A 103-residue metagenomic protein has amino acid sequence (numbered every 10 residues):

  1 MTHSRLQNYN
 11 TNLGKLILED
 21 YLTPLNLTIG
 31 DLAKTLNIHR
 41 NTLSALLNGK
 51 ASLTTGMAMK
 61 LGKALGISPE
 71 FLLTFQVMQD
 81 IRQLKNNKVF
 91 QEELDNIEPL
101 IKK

Functional and structural regions predicted by a protein language model:
T2-L27, T74: A short, Lys/Arg-rich alpha-helix, primarily the initiator
P24, T35, A64: Residues within the alpha-helical elements of helix-turn-helix
G30, N41, E70: Key DNA-contact positions within bacterial/archaeal DNA-binding proteins
D31-A33, L61: Short alpha-helical "recognition helix" segments of helix-turn-helix
N37-L53: Recognition helix of helix-turn-helix/homeodomain-like DNA-binding domains that insert into the DNA major groove
K50-K63: Short, basic-rich loop-to-helix N-cap that marks the start of a DNA-contacting helix
L73-K103: Short, charged recognition helix plus adjacent turn of helix-turn-helix-like nucleic-acid-binding domains
